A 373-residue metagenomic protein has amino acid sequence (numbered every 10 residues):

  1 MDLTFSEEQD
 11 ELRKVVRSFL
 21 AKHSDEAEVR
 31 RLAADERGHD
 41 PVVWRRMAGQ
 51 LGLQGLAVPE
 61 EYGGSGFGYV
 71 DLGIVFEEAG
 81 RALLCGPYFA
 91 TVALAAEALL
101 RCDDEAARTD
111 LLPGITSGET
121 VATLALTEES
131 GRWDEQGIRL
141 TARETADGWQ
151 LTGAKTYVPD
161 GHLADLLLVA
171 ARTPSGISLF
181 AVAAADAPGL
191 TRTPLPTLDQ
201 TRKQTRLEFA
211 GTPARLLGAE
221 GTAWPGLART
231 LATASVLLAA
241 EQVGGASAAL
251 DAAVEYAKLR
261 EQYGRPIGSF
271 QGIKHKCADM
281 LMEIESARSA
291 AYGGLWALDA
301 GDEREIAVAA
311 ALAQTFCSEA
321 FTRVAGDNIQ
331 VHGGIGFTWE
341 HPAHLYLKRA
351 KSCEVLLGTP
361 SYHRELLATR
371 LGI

Functional and structural regions predicted by a protein language model:
M1-L83, C102-A106, G114, G118 (+2 more regions): Alpha-helical interface subdomain recognition
F67-G68, D134-Q136, D160-A164: Short glycine/proline-enriched turns and hinge-like loops at secondary-structure junctions
G86-A106: N-terminal glycine-rich flavin-associated loop
L100-D103, V169-R172, A181-A184, E208-A210 (+1 more regions): Short beta-strand-to-turn element immediately C-terminal to the catalytic PLP-Schiff-base lysine in fold type I
G118-E129: A short, Trp-centered hydrophobic/proline-enriched beta-strand micro-motif
A125, T152-T191: A short core secondary-structure module
D134-T152: Cytochrome P450 C-terminal beta-domain/meander region
G137-R139, Y157-V158, A184-L216: Flexible, small-/acidic-enriched active-site or ligand-binding loops
